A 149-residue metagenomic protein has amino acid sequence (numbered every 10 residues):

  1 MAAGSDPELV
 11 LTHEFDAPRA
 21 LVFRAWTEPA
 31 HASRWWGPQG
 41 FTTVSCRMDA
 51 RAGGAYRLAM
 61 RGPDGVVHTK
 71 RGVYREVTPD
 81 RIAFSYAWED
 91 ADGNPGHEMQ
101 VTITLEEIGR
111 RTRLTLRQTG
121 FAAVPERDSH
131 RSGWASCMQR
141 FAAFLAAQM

Functional and structural regions predicted by a protein language model:
M1-T42: Hydrophobic ligand-binding cavity/cleft-lining segments
S5, D16, V77-T78, I108-R110: Structural motif
E8-L11, A20, S45-C46, D64 (+4 more regions): Hydrophobic/basic alpha-helical segments enriched in Actinobacteria
H13, L116-Q118: Short, hydrophobic/aromatic-enriched beta-strand segments in well-ordered soluble domains
V22-A25, A32, Y56, Y74 (+4 more regions): Hydrophobic pocket/interface hotspot
T27-E28, P79, A146-A147: Residues at helix-coil transition
S33, G37, C46-A52, R57 (+2 more regions): Hydrophobic-ligand binding "helix-grip"
R113, G120-M149: A conserved amphipathic terminal alpha-helix motif
